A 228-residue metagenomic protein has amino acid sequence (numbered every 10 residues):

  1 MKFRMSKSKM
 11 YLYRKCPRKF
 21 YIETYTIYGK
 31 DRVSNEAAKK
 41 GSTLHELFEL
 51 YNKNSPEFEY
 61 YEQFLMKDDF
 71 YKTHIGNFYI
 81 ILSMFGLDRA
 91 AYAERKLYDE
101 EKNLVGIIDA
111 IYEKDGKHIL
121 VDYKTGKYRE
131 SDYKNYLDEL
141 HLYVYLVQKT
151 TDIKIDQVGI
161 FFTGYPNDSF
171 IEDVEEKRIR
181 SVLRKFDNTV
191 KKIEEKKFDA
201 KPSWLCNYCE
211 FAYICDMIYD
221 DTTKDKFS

Functional and structural regions predicted by a protein language model:
M1-E113: Metal-dependent nuclease catalytic cores that hydrolyze phosphodiester bonds in DNA/RNA, characterized by
T26, N52, Q148-K149, E194 (+1 more regions): Hydrophobic/aromatic-lined pockets within catalytic cores
Y28-N35, K127-D132, K197-F198: Short, polar/flexible loop-turn hinges at active-site or ligand-entry regions and domain interfaces
S34, Q157-F161, F211, D216: Catalytic phosphate/metal-binding cores of nucleic-acid and nucleotide-processing enzymes, i.e., regions that mediate
T43-N54, V144, K185, T189-K192: Solvent-exposed, amphipathic alpha-helical segments
S55-Y60, K149-I155, K192-P202: Surface-exposed helix-capping loop/turn segments at secondary-structure junctions
A90, E94-N188: Mg2+/Mn2+-dependent nuclease catalytic core
R184-S228: Accessory terminal regions of nucleic-acid processing enzymes
